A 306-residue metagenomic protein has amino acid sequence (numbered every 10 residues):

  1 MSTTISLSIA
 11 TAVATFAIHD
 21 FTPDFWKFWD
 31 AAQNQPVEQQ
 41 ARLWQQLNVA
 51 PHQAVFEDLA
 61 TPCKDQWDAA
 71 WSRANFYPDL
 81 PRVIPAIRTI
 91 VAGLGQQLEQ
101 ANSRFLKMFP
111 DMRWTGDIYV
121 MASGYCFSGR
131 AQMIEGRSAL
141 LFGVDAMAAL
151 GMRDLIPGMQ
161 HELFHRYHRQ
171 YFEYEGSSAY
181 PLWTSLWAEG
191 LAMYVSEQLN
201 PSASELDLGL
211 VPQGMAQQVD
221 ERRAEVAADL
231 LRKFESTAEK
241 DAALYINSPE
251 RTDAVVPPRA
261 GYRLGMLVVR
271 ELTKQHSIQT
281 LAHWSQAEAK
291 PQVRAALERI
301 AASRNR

Functional and structural regions predicted by a protein language model:
I5-A70: N-terminal mature-domain "stem" immediately C-terminal to a signal peptide or N-terminal signal-anchor/transmembrane
A12-P36, S178-D229, E298-S303: Post-HExxH zinc-binding segment in Zn-dependent metallohydrolases
L43-R88, Q100-N102, S248, V256-R259 (+1 more regions): Compact alpha-helical subdomains of small soluble proteins
P51, E225-R306: Pan-zinc metallopeptidase signature
W71-L210: Acidic/His-rich structured neighborhood in mature extracellular/periplasmic domains
G95-N102, L106-D111, S202-R223, N247-D253 (+3 more regions): Long, contiguous secondary-structure blocks with strong helical propensity
M152-H165, V219-E239: An acidic intrinsically disordered interaction segment
